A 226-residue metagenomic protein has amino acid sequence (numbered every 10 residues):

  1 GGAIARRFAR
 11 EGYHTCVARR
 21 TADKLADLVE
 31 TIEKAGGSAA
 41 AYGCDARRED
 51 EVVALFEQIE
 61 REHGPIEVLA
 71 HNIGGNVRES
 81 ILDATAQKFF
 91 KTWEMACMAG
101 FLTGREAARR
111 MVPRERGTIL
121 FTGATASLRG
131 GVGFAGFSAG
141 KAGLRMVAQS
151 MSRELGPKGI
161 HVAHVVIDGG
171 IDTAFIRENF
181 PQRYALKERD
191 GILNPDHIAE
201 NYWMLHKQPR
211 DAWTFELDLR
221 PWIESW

Functional and structural regions predicted by a protein language model:
G1-C16: Canonical Rossmann dinucleotide-binding motif of NAD(H)/NADP(H)-dependent dehydrogenases/reductases, specifically
G12-D27: Conserved glycine-rich Rossmann-like NAD(P)H-binding loop of the short-chain dehydrogenase/reductase
A22-D23, G43-L55, A86: The beta1-alpha1 cofactor-binding region of Rossmann-like NAD(H)/NADP(H)-dependent oxidoreductases
G37-S38, P65-I66, S80, M111-A124 (+1 more regions): Active-site loop of short-chain dehydrogenase/reductase
S80-I81, T85-W93: Substrate-binding pocket helix/loop in short-chain dehydrogenase/reductase
T118-G143, A148-Q149, R153-P157, I171: Catalytic loop of short-chain dehydrogenase/reductase
P157-G169, R183-W226: C-terminal helical subdomain
